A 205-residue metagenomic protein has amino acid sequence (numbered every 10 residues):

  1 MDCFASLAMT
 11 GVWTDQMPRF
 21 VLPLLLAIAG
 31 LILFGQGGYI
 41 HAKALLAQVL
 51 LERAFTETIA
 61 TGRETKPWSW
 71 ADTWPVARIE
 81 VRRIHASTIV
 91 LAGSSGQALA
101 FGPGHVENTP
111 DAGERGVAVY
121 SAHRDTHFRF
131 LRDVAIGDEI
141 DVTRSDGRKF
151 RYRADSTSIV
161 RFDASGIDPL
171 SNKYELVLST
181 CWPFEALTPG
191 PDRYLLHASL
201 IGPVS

Functional and structural regions predicted by a protein language model:
M1, L7-W13: A cross-taxon signal for low-complexity, glycine/charged-rich
A5-S6, V134: Hydrophobic beta-strand core residues of beta-sandwich domains
S6-L7, A164: Generic low-polarity alpha-helical segments
F20-S205: Solvent-exposed, non-transmembrane regions of membrane-associated and secreted proteins
